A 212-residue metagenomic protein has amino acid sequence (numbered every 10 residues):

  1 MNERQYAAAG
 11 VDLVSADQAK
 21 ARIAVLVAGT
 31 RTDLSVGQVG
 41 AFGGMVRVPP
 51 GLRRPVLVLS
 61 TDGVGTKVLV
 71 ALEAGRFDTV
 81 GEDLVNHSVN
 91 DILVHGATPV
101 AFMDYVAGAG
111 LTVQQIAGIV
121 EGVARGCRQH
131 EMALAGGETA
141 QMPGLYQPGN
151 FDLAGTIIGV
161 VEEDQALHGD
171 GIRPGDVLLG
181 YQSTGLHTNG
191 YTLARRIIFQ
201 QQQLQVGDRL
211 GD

Functional and structural regions predicted by a protein language model:
M1-D212: Helix-biased detector of long, well-ordered alpha-helical tracts
